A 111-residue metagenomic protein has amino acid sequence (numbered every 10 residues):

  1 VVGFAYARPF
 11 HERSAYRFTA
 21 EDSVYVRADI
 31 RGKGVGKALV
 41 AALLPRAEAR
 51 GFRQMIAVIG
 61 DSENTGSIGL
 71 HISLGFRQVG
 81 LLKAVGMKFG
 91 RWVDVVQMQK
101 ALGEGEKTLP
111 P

Functional and structural regions predicted by a protein language model:
V1-D29, V40, R46, A101-G103: Acetyl-CoA-dependent GNAT
Y6, V58-I59, I68, I72 (+2 more regions): Conserved catalytic-core motifs of GNAT/GCN5-like acyltransferases
V24-D29, K33, D61-E63: Active-site acidic-Proline motif in GNAT/NAT acetyltransferases
G34-G36, G90: Conserved G/P- and acidic residue-centered "switch" motifs that form tight phosphate/ATP-binding loops in soluble
L43, S67: Aromatic/hydrophobic pocket-lining residues that form π-stacking "cages" and hydrophobic walls in ligand
P45-E63: Conserved GNAT acetyl-CoA-binding A-motif
E104-P111: Acidic/histidine-enriched, glycine/proline-rich intrinsically disordered or flexible terminal extensions
